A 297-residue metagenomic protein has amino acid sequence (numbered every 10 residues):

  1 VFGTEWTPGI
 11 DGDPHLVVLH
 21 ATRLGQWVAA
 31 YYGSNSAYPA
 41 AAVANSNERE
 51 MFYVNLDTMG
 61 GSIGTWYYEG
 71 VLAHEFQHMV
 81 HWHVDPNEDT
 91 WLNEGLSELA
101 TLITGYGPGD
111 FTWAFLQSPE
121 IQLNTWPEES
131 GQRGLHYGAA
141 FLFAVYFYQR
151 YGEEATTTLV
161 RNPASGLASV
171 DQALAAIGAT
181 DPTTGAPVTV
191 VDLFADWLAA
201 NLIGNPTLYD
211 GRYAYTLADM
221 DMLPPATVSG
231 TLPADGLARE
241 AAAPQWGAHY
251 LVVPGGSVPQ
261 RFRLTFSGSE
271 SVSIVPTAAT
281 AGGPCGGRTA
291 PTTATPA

Functional and structural regions predicted by a protein language model:
V1-D89, L96, Y106-D110, Q122-T125: Juxtacatalytic substrate-recognition/specificity segment
G3, P8, A29-A30, G105 (+4 more regions): Glycine-centered flexibility motif
V18, V54, H74, S97 (+5 more regions): Generic structural hydrophobic/aromatic packing signal, biased to beta-strands
A21-N35, P127-Q132, D171-G178, L223-A234: Short, charged low-complexity intrinsically disordered segments located at boundaries of structured domains
V28-Y31, E154-A164, G286-T289: Short, well-ordered strand-loop elements centered on a beta-strand within folded domains, enriched for acidic residues
P39-N47, W66, G70, D85-R150 (+2 more regions): Acidic/His/Gly-enriched intrinsically disordered linker/tail segments that often contain short helix/coil "MoRF-like"
E75-F76, A140, F266-G268: Alpha-helical packing segments of well-folded alpha/beta enzyme cores
G166-A297: Beta/coil-rich, acidic/histidine-enriched accessory regions frequently appended to metallopeptidases
